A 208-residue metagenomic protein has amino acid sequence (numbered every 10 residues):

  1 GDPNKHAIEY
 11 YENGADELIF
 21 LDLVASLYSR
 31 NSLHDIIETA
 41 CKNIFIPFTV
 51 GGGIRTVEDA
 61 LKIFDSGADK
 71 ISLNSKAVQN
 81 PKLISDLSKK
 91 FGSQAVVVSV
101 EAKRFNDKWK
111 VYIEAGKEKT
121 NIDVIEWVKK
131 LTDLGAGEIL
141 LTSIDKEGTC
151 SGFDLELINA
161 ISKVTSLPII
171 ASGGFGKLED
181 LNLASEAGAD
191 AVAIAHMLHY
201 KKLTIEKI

Functional and structural regions predicted by a protein language model:
G1-E12: Short catalytic helix/loop segments, enriched in acidic residues and glycine and frequently bearing histidine
G1-P3, N31-E38, P81, N121-I125 (+1 more regions): Charged helix-capping and loop-helix junction motifs
Y10, L18, V50, I63 (+6 more regions): Conserved, mostly hydrophobic/aromatic
E17-I36, S75, L140-G152: Glycine-rich, proline-tolerant flexible connector loops at the mouths of alpha/beta enzymes
V24, S32-F91: Glycine/small-residue-rich loop that forms an oxyanion/phosphate-binding "nest" at active or ligand-binding sites
I44, F48-I71, E156-V192: Catalytic cores of alpha/beta
F64, A68-L141, D145-K146: Conserved anion-binding
L83-F91, L181-I208: C-terminal helical cap(s) of enzyme catalytic domains, especially alpha/beta-barrels
